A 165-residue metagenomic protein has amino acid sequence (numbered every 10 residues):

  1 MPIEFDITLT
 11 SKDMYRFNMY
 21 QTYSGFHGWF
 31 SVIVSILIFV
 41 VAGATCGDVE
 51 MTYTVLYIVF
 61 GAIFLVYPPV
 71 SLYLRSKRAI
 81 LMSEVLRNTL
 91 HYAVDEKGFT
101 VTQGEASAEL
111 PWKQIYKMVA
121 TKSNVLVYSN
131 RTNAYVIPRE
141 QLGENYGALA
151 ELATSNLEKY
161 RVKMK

Functional and structural regions predicted by a protein language model:
M1-I38: N-terminal membrane-targeting/pre-transmembrane regions
T10, F99-T100, A108-V125: Phosphoinositide-dependent membrane-docking surfaces
V41-V49: Juxtamembrane "helix-exit" motif on the non-cytosolic side of transmembrane helices
D48-I63: Hydrophobic alpha-helical transmembrane segments
P68-E109: Conserved beta-hairpin
S107-E109, Y116-M118, T132-Y135, G143: Short, surface-exposed beta-strand-loop junctions and turns on beta-sheet-rich folds
V125-K165: A membrane-cytosol interface segment of integral membrane proteins
